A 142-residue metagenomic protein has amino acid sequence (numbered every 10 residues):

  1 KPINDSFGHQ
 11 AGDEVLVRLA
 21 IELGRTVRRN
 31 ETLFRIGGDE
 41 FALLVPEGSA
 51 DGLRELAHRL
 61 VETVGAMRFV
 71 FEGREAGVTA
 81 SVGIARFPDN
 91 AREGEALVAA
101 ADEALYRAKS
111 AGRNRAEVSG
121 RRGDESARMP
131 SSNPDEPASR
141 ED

Functional and structural regions predicted by a protein language model:
K1-R28, F34-G38, A42-P46, A50-H58 (+2 more regions): Conserved long alpha-helical elements within nucleotide-processing catalytic cores of c-di-GMP signaling and class III
D5, L44-S49, G65, F87-P88 (+1 more regions): Residue-level recognition of strand-loop junctions within catalytic nucleotide-signaling folds
Q10, I36-G37, G77-T79, A111: A generic fold-level signal
R25, R29, E47, E62 (+4 more regions): Conserved amphipathic alpha-helical interaction elements at protein-protein interfaces in regulatory, energy-coupling
R35, V64-A80: Catalytic core regions of nucleotide second-messenger enzymes
F41, A80-I84: A structural signal for short, well-ordered beta-strand segments
R54, E72, F87-E117, D124 (+1 more regions): Catalytic-core segments of nucleotide cyclases and related cyclic-nucleotide turnover enzymes
